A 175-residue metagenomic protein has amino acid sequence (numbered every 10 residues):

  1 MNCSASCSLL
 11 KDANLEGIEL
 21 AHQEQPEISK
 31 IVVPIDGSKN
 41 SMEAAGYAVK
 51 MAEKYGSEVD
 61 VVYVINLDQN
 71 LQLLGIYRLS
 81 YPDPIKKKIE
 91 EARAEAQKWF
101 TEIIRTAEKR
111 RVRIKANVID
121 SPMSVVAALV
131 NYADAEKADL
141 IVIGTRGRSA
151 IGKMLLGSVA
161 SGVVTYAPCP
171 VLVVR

Functional and structural regions predicted by a protein language model:
M1-A21, N131-R175: Gly/Ser-rich helix-loop-strand patches that form or flank binding pockets for ribonucleotide-derived cofactors
H22-D83, E108: Small/aliphatic-rich secondary-structure junction motif
A48, I103, L129, V163: Aromatic/hydrophobic pocket-lining residues that form π-stacking "cages" and hydrophobic walls in ligand
S57-E58, V112, A138, C169: Short glycine/serine/threonine/alanine-rich loop segments
Y81-K98: A short acidic, glycine-rich active-site loop that binds or catalyzes chemistry on phosphate/adenosine moieties
I114-V118: Rossmann-fold cofactor-recognition segment
I119-A128: Charged docking surfaces used in two-component/phosphorelay signaling
